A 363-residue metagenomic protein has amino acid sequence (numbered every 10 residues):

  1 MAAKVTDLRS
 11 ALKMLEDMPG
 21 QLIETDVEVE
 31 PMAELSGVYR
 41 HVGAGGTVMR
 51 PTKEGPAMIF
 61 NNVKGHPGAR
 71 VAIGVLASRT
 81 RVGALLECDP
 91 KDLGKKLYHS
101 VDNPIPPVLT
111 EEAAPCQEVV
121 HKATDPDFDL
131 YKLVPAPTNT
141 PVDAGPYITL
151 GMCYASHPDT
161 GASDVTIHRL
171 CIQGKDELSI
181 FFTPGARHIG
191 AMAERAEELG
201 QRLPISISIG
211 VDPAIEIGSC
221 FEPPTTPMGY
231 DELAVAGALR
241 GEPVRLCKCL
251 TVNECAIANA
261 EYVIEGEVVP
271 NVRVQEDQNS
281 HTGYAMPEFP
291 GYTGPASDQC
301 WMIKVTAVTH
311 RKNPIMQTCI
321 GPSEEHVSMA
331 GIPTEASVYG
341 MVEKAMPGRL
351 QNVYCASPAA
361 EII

Functional and structural regions predicted by a protein language model:
M1-M302, T306-I363: Extended, highly charged
